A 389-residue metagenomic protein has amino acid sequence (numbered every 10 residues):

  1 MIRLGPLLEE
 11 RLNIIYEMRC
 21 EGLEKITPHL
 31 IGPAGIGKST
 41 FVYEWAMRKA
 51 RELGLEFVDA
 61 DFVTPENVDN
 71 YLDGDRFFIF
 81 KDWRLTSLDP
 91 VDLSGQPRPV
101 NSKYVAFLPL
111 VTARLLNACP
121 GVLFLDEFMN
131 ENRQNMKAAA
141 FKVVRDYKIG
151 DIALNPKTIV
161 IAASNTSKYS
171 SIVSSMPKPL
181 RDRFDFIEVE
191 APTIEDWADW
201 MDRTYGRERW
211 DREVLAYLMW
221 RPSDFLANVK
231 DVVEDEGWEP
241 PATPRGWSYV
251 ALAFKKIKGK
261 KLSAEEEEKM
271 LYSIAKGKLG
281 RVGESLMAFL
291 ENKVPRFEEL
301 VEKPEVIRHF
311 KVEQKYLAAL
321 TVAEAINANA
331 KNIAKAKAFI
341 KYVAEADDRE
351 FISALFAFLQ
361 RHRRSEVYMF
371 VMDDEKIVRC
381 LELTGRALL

Functional and structural regions predicted by a protein language model:
M1-A216, W220: AAA+ P-loop NTPase catalytic core and its hallmark functional loops
M1-V91, F289-L389: AAA+ P-loop NTPase catalytic core
T204-A357: Alpha-helical lid/collar subdomain of P-loop NTPases
